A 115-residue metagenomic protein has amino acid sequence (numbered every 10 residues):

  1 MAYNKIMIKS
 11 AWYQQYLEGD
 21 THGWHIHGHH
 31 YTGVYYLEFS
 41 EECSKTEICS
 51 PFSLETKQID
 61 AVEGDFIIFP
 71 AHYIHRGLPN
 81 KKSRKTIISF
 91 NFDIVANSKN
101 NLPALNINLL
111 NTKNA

Functional and structural regions predicted by a protein language model:
N4-Y73, L78-P79, R84-I87, V95-N106: Catalytic core of non-heme Fe(II) oxygenases with the double-stranded beta-helix
L109-A115: Short, cationic low-complexity segments
